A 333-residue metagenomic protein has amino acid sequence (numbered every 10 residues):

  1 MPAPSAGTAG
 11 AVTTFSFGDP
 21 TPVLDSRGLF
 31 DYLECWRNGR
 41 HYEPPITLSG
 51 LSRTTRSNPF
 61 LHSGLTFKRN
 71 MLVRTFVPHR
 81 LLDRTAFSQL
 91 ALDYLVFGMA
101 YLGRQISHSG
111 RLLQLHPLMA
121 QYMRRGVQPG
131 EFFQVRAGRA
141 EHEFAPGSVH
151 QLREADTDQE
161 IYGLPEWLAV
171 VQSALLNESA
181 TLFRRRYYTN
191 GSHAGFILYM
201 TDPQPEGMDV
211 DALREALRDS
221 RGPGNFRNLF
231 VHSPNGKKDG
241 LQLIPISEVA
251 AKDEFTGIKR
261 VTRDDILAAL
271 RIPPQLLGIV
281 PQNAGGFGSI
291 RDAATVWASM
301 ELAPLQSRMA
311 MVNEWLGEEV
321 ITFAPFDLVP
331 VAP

Functional and structural regions predicted by a protein language model:
M1-M123, I161-L164, V249, G286 (+4 more regions): Flexible, gly/proline-biased loop segments at the beginnings of proteins or at boundaries between secondary-structure
M1-T8, V12, M71, A140-P273 (+3 more regions): Extended, charged amphipathic alpha-helical segments
G39-G50, P78-L81, F133-P146, V171-A174 (+1 more regions): Short N-terminal helix-initiation segments at or just after the protein's N-terminus
F76-V77, A91-L95, M99, Q105 (+4 more regions): Noncatalytic linker/hinge segments flanking ATPase motor cores
V96-G98, H108-R111, P129, S192-H193 (+1 more regions): Short, well-ordered loop/turn elements at secondary-structure boundaries
H108-G163: Active-site and NAD+-binding cores of ADP-ribose-processing enzymes
